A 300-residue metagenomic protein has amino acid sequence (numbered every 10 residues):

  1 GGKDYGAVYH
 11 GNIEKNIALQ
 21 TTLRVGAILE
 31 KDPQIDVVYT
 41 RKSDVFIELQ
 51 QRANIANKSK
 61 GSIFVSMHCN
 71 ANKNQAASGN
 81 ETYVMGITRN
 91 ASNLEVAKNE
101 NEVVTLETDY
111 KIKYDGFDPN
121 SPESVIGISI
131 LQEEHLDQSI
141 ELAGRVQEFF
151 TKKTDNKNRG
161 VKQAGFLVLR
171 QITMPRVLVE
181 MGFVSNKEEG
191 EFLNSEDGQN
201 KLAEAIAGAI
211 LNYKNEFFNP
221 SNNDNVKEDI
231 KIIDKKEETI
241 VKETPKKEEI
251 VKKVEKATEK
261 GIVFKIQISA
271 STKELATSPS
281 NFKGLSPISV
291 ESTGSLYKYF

Functional and structural regions predicted by a protein language model:
G1-F117, Q132-G144, E191, N200 (+1 more regions): Catalytic-core regions of hydrolytic enzymes
G6, N12, N70, S124-S221: Active-site-adjacent mobile loop/cap segments within catalytic or ligand-binding domains
N12, D32-Q34, K60-S62, A77-N80 (+6 more regions): Extracytoplasmic
D36-T40, I63-M67, E81-V84, I128-S129 (+5 more regions): Structural recognition of the beta-strand scaffold that forms the well-ordered cores of secreted hydrolase catalytic
R41-S43, C69-A71, G86, M181-F183 (+2 more regions): A mature extracytoplasmic/lumenal domain signature
V45-I47, A164-F166, S292-F300: Surface-exposed aromatic
N223-K253: Intrinsically disordered, low-complexity, repeat-rich polar/charged segments
K253-F300: Solvent-exposed beta-strand motifs enriched in subsets of small alpha/beta binding domains, especially certain
